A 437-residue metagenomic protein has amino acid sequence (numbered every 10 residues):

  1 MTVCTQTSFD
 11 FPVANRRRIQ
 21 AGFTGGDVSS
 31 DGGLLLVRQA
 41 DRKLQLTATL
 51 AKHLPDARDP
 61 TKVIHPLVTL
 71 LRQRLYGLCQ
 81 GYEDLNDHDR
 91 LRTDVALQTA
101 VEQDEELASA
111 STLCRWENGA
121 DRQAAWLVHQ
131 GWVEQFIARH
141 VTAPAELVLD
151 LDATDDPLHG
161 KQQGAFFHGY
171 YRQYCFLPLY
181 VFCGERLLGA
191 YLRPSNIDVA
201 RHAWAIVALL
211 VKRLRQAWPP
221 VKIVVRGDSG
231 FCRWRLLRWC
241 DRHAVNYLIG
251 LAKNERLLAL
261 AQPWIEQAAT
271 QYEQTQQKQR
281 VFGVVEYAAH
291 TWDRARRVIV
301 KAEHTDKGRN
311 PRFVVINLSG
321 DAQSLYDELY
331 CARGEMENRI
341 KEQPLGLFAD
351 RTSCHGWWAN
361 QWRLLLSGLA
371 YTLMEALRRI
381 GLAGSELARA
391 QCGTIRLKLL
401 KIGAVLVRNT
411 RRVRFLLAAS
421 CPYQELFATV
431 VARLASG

Functional and structural regions predicted by a protein language model:
M1-Q173, L177-D198, H202-A217, R378 (+1 more regions): Dynamic "connector" segments at or just before major functional cores
V3-F23, N246-F348, A404, V430-G437: An anionic, glycine-rich sequence signature occurring as long contiguous blocks
A40, H88, L325-W362, L366-L377: Short amphipathic alpha-helical "interface-anchor" segments enriched in bulky aromatics
L71, D350-L426: Basic, amphipathic alpha-helical segments enriched in Lys/Arg and hydrophobic/aromatic residues
E146-D150, K222-V224, N246-L248: Structural preference for beta-strand elements that scaffold enzyme active sites
D152, P220-F231: Acidic/histidine-rich, metal-coordinating catalytic segments
L237-N246: Short, surface-exposed basic-aromatic patches at helix termini and helix-loop junctions that form
